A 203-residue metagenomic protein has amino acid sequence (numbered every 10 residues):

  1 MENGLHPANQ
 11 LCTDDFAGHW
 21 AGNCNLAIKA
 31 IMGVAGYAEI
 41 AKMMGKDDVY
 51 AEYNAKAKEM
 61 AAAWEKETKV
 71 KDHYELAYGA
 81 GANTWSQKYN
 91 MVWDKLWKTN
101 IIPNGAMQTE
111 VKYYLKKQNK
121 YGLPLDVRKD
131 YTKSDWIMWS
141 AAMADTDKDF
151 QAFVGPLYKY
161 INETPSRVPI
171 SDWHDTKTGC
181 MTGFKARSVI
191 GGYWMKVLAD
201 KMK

Functional and structural regions predicted by a protein language model:
M1-P7, N23-A41: Aromatic-rich carbohydrate-recognition surfaces in CAZymes
G4-G22, T68-L76: Acidic/His metal-coordination segments adjacent to aromatic residues that form catalytic metal sites in metalloenzymes
L11, Y37-N54: Inter-helical turn/loop segments and adjacent helix faces that build the functional surface of alpha-helical bundle
N23-I28, K58-G155, K159, E163 (+2 more regions): Extended ligand-binding clefts on enzyme/binding-domain cores
A41-M44, D48, N100, K148 (+1 more regions): Long alpha-helical scaffolds in large eukaryotic adaptor/regulatory proteins, encompassing alpha-solenoid repeat systems
P156, S171-K203: Terminal, non-catalytic domain-edge segments
